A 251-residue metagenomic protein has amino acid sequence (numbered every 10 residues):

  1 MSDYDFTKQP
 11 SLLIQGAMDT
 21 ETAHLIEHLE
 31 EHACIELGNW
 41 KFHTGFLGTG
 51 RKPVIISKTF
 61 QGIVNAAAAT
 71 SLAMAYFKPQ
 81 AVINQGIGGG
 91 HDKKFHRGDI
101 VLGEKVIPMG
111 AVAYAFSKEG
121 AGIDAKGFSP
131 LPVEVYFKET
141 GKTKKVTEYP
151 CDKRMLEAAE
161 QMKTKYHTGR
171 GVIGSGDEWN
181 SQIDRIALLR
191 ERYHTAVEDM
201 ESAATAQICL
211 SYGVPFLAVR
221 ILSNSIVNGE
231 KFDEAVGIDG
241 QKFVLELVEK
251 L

Functional and structural regions predicted by a protein language model:
S2-S71, Y76-F77: N-terminal short beta-loop-beta anion/metal-coordinating cradle
H28, R154-Y166, I208, F243-L251: Generic non-transmembrane alpha-helical segments
V54-T59, V172-G174, V219: Active-site-proximal beta-strand elements of phosphoester/diester hydrolases
Q80-I83: Structural motif
D92-R192: Mid-sequence, gly/pro-rich, charge-dense loop/helix-turn segments that line enzyme active sites
G176-A218, I226-V227: A C-terminal functional module that forms or caps the active site or interfaces directly with catalytic machinery
S225-L251: His/Asp/Glu-rich mid-to-C-terminal helical/loop segments that flank catalytic regions of hydrolases
